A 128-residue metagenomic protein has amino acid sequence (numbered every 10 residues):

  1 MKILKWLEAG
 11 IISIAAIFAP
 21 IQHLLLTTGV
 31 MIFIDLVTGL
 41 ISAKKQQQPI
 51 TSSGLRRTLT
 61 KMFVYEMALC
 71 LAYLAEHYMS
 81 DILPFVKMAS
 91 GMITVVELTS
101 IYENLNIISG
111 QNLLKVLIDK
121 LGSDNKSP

Functional and structural regions predicted by a protein language model:
M1-W6, V95-P128: Membrane-proximal cytosolic segments adjacent to transmembrane helices
K5-T28: Membrane-helix boundary elements
I12, K61-L74, S90-E97: Hydrophobic alpha-helical transmembrane segments of multi-pass integral membrane proteins
A15, I34-T38, A68-M79, L98 (+1 more regions): Alpha-helical membrane-inserting segments
I21, A43-Q48, H77, D81 (+2 more regions): Transmembrane helix-loop junctions in multipass membrane proteins, especially transporters and channels
L24-I34, V86-I93: Hydrophobic core segments of alpha-helical transmembrane domains in multi-pass membrane proteins
F33, T38-S42, S52: N-terminal intrinsically disordered, cationic/polar leader segments that include organellar targeting peptides
Q46-Y65: Juxtamembrane helix-capping/reentrant segments at transmembrane boundaries
